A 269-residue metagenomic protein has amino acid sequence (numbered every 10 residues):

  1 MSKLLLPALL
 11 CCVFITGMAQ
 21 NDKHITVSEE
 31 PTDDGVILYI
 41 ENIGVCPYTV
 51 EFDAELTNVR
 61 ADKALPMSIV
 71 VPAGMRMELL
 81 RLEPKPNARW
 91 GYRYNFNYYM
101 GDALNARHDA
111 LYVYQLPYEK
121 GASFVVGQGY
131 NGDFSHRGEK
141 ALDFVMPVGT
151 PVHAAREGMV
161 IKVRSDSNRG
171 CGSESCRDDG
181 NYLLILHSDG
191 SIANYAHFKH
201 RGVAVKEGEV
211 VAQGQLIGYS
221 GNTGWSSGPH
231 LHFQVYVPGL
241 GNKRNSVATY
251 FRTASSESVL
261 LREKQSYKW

Functional and structural regions predicted by a protein language model:
L4-V13: Sec-dependent N-terminal signal peptides
Y39-C46: Asparagine-centered strand-capping/turn motif at beta-strand->loop junctions
C46-A54, A154: Short, hydrophobic/aromatic beta-strand segments
T57-P66: Short beta-strand and strand-turn-strand segments in soluble, beta-rich domains
S68-G180: Surface-exposed, glycine-biased beta-strand/turn segments
Y112-Y118, G127, S173, V203-A212 (+1 more regions): Acidic, glycine-rich catalytic/binding loops that coordinate metals and/or anionic ligands
P147, G190-G214: Short histidine-centered loop motifs in beta-beta connectors
V152-K162, A204-S220: Short, well-structured beta-strand-loop connectors
